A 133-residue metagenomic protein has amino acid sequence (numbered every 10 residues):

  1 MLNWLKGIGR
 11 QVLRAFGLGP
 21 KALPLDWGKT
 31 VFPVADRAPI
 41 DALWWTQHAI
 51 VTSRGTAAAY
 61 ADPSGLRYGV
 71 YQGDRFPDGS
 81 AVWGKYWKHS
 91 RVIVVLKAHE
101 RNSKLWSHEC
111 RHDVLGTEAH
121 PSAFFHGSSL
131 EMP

Functional and structural regions predicted by a protein language model:
L2-L18: Short hydrophobic helices that act as membrane-entry/anchoring signals
R14, T30, S122-A123: Short non-domain terminal segments
G17, P33, F125-H126: Compositionally biased, low-structure terminal segments
L23-E100: Auxiliary, metal-adjacent structural segments of Zn-dependent hydrolase domains
E100, K104, G116-P133: Post-HEXXH active-site segment of zinc metalloproteases
R111, L115: Short active-site segment of divalent metal-dependent hydrolases/proteases that encodes the spacing between
